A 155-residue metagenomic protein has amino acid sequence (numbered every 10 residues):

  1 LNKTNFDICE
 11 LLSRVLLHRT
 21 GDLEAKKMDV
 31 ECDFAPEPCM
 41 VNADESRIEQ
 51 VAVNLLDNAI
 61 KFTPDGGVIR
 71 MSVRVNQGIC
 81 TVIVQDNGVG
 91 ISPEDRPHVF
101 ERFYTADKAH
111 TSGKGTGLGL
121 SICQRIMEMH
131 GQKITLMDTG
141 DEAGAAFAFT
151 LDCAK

Functional and structural regions predicted by a protein language model:
N2-D7, E24, D29-C39: Conserved catalytic submotifs in the C-terminal HATPase_c
I48-E49: A residue-level detector for a conserved hydrophobic packing site within the catalytic ATP-binding domain
A59-I60: Short helix-loop "hinge" at the ATP-lid/N-box region of the Bergerat-fold HATPase_c
G66-G78: Short beta-strand/loop element within the Bergerat-fold HATPase_c
I91-F103: Short conserved segment of the HATPase_c
G119, C123: Short alpha-helical Gxxx[C/S/T] motif in the catalytic ATP-binding
G131-Q132: Conserved glycine-rich
